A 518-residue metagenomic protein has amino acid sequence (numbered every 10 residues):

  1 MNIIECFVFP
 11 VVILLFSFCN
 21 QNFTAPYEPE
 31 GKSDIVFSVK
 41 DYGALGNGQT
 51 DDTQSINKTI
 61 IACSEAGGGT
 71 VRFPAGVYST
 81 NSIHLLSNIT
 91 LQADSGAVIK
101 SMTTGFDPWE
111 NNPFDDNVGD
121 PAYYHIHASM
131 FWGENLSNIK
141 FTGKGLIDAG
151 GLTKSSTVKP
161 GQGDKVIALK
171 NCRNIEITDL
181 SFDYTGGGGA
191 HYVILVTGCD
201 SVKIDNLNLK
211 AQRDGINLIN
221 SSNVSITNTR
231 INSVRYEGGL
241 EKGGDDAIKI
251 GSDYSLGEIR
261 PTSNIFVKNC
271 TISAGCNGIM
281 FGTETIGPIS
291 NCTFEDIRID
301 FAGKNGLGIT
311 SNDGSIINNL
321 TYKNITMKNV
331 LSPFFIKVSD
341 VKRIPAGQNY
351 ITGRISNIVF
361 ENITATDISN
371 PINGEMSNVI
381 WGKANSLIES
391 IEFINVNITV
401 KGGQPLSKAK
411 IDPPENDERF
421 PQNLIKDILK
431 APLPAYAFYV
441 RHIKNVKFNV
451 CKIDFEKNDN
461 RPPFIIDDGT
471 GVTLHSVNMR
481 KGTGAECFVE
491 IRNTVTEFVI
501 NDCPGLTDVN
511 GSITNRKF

Functional and structural regions predicted by a protein language model:
C6-L15: Sec-dependent N-terminal signal peptides
L14-F518: Extracellular/periplasmic carbohydrate-active domains that bind, remodel, or depolymerize complex polysaccharides
